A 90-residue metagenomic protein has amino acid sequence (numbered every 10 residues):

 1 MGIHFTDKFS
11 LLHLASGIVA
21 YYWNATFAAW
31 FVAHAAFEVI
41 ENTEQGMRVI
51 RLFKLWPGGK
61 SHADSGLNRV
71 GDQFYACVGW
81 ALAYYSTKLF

Functional and structural regions predicted by a protein language model:
M1-F90: Bulky hydrophobic segments
